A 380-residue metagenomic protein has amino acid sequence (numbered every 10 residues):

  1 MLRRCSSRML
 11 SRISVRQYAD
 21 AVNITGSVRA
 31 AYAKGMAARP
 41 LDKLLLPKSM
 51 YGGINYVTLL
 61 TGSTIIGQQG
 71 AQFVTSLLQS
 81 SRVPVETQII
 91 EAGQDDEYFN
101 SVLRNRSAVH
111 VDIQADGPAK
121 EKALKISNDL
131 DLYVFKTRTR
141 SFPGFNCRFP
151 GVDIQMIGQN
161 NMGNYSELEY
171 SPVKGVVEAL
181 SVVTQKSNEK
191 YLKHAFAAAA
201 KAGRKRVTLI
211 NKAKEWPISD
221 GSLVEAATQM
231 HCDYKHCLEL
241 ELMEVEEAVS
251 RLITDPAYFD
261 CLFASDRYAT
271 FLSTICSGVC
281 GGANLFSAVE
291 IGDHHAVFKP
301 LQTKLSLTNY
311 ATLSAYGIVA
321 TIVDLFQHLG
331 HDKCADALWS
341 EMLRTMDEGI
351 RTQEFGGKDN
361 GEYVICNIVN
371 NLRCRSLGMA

Functional and structural regions predicted by a protein language model:
M1-A37: N-terminal mitochondrial targeting presequence
S27, G35-M36, R251-E348: Glycine-rich phosphate/nucleotide-binding loop
A37-L41, L60, Q68, T75-D96 (+3 more regions): Structural/interface elements that position substrates and couple domains in central-metabolism enzymes
Y51-L78, V173-E246: Glycine-rich phosphate/diphosphate-binding loop of Rossmann-like nucleotide-binding domains
Q88-N105, V224-D260: N-terminal small/polar loop signature for handling phosphorylated ligands or for N-terminal nucleophile
G93-E178, R267-F271: N-terminal glycine-rich phosphate/adenylate-binding segment common to multiple enzyme folds
H328-A380: Internal helix-turn-beta structural module
